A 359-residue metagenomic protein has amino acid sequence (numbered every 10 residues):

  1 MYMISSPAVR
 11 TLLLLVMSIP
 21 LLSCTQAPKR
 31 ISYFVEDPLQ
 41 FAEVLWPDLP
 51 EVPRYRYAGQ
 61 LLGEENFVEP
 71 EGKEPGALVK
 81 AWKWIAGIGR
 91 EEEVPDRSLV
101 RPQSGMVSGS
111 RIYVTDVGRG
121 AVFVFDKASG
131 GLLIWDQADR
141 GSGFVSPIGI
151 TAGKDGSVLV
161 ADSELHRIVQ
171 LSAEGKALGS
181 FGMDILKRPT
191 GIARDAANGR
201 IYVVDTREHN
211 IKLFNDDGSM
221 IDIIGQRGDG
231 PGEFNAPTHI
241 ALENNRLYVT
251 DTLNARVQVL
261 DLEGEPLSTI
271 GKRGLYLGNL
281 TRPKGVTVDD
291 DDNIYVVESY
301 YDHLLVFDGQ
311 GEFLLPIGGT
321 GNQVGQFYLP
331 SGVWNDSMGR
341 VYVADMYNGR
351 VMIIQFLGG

Functional and structural regions predicted by a protein language model:
Y2-L12: Bacterial N-terminal signal peptides that target proteins for export
L12-P20: Bacterial N-terminal signal peptides
C24-G359: Eukaryotic scaffold repeat domains enriched in small/polar residues
